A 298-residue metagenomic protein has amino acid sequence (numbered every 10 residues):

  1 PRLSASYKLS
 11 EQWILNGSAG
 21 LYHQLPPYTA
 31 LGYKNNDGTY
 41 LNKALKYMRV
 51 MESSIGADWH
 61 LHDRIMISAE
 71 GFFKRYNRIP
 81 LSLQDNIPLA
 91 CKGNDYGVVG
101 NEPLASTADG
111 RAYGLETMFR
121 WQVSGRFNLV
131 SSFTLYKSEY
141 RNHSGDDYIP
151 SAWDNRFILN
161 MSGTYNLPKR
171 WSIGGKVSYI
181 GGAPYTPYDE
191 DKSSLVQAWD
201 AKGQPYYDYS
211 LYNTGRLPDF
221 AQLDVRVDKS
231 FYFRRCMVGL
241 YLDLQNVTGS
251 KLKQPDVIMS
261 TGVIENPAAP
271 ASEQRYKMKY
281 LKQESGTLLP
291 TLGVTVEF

Functional and structural regions predicted by a protein language model:
L3-Y7, I55-W59, L115-W121, S131 (+5 more regions): Residues on the lipid-exposed face of transmembrane beta-strands in outer-membrane beta-barrel proteins
Y7, E11-S53, F73-V98, K176-W199 (+1 more regions): Surface-exposed extracellular loop regions of Gram-negative outer-membrane beta-barrel proteins, predominantly
Q12-L15, D63-I67, R126-L129, K169-I173 (+1 more regions): Repeated loop/turn-to-beta-strand initiation elements of outer-membrane beta-barrel proteins
G17-L21, A69-F73, S131-L135, G175-Y179 (+1 more regions): Transmembrane beta-barrel strands of outer-membrane/channel proteins
Y22-P26, H62-R64, K74-R78, R126 (+3 more regions): Structural signature of outer-membrane beta-barrel domains
R49-S53, D109-Y113, W153-F157, D219-L223 (+2 more regions): Residues that define the transmembrane beta-barrel architecture of outer-membrane proteins
F73-R75, N94-P187: Gram-negative outer-membrane beta-barrel transporters
N77, L129, Y179-G203, P218-Q222 (+1 more regions): C-terminal beta-signal and adjacent terminal beta-strands/loops of Gram-negative outer-membrane beta-barrel proteins
